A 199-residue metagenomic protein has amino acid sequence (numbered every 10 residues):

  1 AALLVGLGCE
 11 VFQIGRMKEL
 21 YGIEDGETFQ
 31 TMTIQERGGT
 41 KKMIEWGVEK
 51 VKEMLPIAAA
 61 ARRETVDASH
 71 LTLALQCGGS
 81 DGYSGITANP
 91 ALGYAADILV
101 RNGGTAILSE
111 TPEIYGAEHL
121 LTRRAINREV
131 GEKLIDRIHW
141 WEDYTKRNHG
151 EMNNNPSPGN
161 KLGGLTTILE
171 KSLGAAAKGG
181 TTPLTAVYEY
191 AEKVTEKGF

Functional and structural regions predicted by a protein language model:
A1, G22-G26, A58, R63-S69 (+3 more regions): Solvent-exposed alpha-helices and their adjacent loops that cap or buttress functional pockets in soluble metabolic
A1-R63: Active-site cavity-forming subdomains of large catalytic enzyme subunits
G6, H70, L75-C77, D81-F199: Anaerobic metallocofactor- and corrinoid-dependent redox/one-carbon enzyme cores, especially those from methanogenesis
